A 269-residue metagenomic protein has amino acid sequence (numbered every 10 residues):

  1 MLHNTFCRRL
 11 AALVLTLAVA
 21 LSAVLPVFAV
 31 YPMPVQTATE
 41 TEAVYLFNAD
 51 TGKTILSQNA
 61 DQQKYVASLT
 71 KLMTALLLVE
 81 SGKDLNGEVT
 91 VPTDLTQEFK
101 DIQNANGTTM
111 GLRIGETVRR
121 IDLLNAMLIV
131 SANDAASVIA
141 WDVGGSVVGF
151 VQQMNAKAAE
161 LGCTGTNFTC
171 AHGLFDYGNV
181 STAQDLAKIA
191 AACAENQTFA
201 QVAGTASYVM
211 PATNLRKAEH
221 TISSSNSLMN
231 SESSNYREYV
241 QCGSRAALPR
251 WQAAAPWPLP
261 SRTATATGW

Functional and structural regions predicted by a protein language model:
L2, V24, Q201: Terminal recognition/anchoring or ligand-binding modules at protein termini
L2-V14: Bacterial N-terminal signal peptides that target proteins for export
L15, V19-A23: Hydrophobic core
A20, D84, N133, F199-A200 (+1 more regions): A general structural signal for well-ordered secondary-structure junctions
V27-Q184, C193-Q197: Active-site-adjacent loops and short helices of periplasmic peptidoglycan-processing enzymes
V30-T39, S146-G268: Penicillin-recognizing serine hydrolase domain
